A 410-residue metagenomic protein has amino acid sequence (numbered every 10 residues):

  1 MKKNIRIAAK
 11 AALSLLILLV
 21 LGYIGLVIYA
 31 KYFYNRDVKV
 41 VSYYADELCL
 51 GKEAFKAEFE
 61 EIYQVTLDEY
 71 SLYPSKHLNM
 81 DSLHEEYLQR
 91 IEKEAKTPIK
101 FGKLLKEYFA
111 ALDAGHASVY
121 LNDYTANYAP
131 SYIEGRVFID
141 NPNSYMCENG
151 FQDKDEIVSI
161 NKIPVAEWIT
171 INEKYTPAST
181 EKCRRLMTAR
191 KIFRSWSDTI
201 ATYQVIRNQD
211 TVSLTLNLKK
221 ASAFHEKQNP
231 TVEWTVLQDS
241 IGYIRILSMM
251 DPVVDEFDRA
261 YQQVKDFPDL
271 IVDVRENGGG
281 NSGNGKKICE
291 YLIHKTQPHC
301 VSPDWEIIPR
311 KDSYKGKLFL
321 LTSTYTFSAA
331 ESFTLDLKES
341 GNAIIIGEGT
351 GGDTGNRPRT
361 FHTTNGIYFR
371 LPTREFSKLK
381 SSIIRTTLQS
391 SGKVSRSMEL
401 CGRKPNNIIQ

Functional and structural regions predicted by a protein language model:
K3-D269, E276-G278: Flexible, low-complexity junctional segments that flank or bridge functional domains
I62, S381-I383, G392: Redox-cofactor-proximal catalytic regions of oxidoreductases
E134, N143, S248, T324 (+4 more regions): A broadly conserved detector of short glycine/acidic/proline-rich loop/turn motifs that flank catalytic sites and bind
V165, V212, Y368-F369, I384 (+1 more regions): Short, isolated positions in well-ordered beta-strands
I200-H362: Cleft-lining beta-strand/loop regions that shape enzyme active-site pockets
K315, S340, T364-L371, R396: Active-site lining segments that contact anionic ligands and/or coordinate catalytic metals
N356-I383: C-terminal "exit" segments of structured domains
R385, G392-Q410: Low-complexity, Gly/Ser/Thr/Pro-rich intrinsically disordered linker/tail segments
